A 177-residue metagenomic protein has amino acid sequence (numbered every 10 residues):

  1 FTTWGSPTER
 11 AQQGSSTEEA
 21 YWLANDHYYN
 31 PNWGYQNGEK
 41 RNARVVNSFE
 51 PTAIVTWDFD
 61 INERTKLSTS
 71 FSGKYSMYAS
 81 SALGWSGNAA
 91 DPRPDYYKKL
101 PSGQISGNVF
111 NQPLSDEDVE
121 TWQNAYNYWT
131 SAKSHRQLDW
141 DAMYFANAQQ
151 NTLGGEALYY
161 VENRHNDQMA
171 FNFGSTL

Functional and structural regions predicted by a protein language model:
F1, A53-F59, T69, F173-L177: Residues on the lipid-exposed face of transmembrane beta-strands in outer-membrane beta-barrel proteins
T2-T56, A79-E162: Acidic/polar loop-and-plug regions of large Gram-negative outer-membrane beta-barrel proteins
N62-R64: Outer-membrane beta-barrel channels and translocator barrels
K66-S72: Membrane-embedded beta-barrel scaffold of Gram-negative outer-membrane proteins
S76: Cysteine-dependent deubiquitinase/ubiquitin-like isopeptidase catalytic cores across multiple families
V161-E162, A170-G174: Outer membrane beta-barrel strand-and-loop segments of large Gram-negative receptors, especially TonB-dependent
